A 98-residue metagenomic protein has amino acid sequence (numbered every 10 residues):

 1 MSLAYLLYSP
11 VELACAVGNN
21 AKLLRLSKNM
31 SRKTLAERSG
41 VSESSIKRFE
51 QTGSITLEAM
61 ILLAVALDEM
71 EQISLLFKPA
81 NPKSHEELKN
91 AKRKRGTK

Functional and structural regions predicted by a protein language model:
S2-S27, L76: A short, Lys/Arg-rich alpha-helix, primarily the initiator
N19-L35, R93-K98: Short basic helix-loop element that most often maps to the first helix and adjoining turn of HTH DNA-binding modules
A21, R32, E43, L57-M60: Helix-turn-helix DNA-binding elements, focusing on the entry/boundary residues of the two helices that contact DNA
N29-K47: Short alpha-helical DNA-recognition segment
K33, T52-S54, M70: A short, glycine- and basic residue-enriched loop/turn that sits immediately adjacent to a domain's principal
R38, L63, L76-A80: Short acidic/histidine-centered micro-motifs embedded in hydrophobic/aromatic stretches that mark compact functional
T52-V65: Short, basic-rich loop-to-helix N-cap that marks the start of a DNA-contacting helix
S74-K98: Short, charged recognition helix plus adjacent turn of helix-turn-helix-like nucleic-acid-binding domains
